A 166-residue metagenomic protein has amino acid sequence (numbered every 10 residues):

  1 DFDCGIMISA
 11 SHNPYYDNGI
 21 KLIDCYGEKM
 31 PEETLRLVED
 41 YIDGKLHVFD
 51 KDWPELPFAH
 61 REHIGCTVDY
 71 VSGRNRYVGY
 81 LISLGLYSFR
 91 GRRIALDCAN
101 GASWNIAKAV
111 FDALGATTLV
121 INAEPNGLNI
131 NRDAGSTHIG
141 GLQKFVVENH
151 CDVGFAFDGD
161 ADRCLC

Functional and structural regions predicted by a protein language model:
D1-Y26: Ferredoxin-reductase
F2, N149-C151: Short, high-confidence coil segments that cap the C-terminus of an alpha-helix and link into the following beta-strand
M7, K21, A95, A156 (+1 more regions): Structured core elements
A10-P14, E124-G127, A161-D162: Acidic, glycine-rich active-site loops and adjacent beta-strand->loop/helix elements that engage anionic groups
P14-D17, G101-I106, G159-L165: Short glycine/serine/threonine-rich phosphate/pyrophosphate-binding segments that cradle anionic phosphate groups
N18-N149: Gly/Ser/Thr-enriched, mixed-charge loops and adjacent short helices that form phosphate/oxyanion-binding elements
F58-A59, V153-G154, G159-C166: Self-splicing inteins and homing endonuclease
